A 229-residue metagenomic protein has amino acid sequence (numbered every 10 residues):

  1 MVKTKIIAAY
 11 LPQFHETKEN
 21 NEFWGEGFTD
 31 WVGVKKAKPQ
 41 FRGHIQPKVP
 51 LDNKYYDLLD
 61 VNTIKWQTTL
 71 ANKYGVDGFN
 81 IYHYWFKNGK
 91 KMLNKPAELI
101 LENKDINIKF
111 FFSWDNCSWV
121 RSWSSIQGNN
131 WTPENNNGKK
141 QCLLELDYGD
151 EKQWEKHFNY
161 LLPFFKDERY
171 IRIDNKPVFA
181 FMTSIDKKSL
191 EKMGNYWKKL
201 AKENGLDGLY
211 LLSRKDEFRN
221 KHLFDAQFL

Functional and structural regions predicted by a protein language model:
M1-L229: Glycan-processing catalytic domains of CAZymes
